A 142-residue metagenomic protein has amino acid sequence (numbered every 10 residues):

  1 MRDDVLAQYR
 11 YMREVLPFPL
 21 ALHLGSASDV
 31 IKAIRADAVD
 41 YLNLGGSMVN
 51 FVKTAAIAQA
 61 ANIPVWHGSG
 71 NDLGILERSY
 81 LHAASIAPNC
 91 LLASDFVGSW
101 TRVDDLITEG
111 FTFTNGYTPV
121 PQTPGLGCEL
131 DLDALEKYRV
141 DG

Functional and structural regions predicted by a protein language model:
M1: Acidic, Ser/Thr
D4-P19, L24-Y117, P121: Shared catalytic-loop signature of beta/alpha-barrel
I57, D133, R139: Active-site/ligand-binding-proximal alpha/beta "capping" segment
A83, K137-Y138: Residues that form generic nucleotide/phosphate-binding pockets
Q122-P124, A134: C-terminal beta-strand edge segments of enzyme domains
L130: Charged, cofactor-coupling segments
G142: Short, solvent-exposed cationic patches
